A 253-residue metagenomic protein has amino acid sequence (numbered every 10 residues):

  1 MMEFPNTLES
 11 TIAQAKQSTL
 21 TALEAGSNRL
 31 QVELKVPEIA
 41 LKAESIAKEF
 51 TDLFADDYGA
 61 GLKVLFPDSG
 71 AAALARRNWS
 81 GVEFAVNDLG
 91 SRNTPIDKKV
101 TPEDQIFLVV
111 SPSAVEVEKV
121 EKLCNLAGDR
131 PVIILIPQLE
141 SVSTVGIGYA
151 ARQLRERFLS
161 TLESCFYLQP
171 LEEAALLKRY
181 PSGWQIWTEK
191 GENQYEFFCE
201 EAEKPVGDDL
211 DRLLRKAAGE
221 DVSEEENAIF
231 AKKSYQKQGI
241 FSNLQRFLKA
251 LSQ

Functional and structural regions predicted by a protein language model:
M1-L74, K237, N243, S252: Electropositive, gly/pro-rich neighborhoods at or near active sites that engage anionic ligands
S10-A15, P67-E103: A short, well-structured beta->alpha microelement
V36-K42, G70-A72, I106-E118, R130 (+1 more regions): Short acidic, S/G/P-rich loop/turn micro-motifs used as interaction or catalytic elements
L41-K48, A73-N78, E118-E121, S143-I147: A short acidic (Asp/Glu
L62-P67, V86-T94, I133-E140, T161-F166: A generic structural motif
L123-G128: Short, conserved loop/helix-junction motifs that constitute active-site signature segments in enzyme catalytic cores
S143-E220: A conserved mid-domain beta-alpha-beta active-site/ligand-binding segment of alpha/beta enzyme cores
L210-Q253: Long terminal accessory regions outside catalytic cores
